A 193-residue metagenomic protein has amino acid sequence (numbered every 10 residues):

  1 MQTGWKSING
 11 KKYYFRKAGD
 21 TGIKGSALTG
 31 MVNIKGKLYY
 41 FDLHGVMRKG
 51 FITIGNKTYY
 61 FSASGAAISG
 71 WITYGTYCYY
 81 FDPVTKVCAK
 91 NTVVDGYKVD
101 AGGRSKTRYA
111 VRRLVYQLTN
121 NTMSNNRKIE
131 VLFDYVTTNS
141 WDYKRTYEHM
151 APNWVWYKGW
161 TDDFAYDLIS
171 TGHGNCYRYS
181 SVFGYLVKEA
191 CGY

Functional and structural regions predicted by a protein language model:
M1-R113: Extracellular adhesion/carbohydrate-binding repeat motifs centered on closely spaced tryptophans
S7, T73, N125-K128, T161 (+1 more regions): Extracellular/periplasmic catalytic domains that process cell-envelope and extracellular macromolecules
Y14-D20, S140-H149, C191: Short regulatory "switch" loops immediately downstream of catalytic or recognition motifs within protein catalytic
R16, S62, Y143, T161-A165 (+1 more regions): Alpha-helix initiation/capping motif
T107-L168: Secondary-structure boundary elements
L132, D162, Y166-Y193: Cysteine-centered nucleophilic/redox motifs
